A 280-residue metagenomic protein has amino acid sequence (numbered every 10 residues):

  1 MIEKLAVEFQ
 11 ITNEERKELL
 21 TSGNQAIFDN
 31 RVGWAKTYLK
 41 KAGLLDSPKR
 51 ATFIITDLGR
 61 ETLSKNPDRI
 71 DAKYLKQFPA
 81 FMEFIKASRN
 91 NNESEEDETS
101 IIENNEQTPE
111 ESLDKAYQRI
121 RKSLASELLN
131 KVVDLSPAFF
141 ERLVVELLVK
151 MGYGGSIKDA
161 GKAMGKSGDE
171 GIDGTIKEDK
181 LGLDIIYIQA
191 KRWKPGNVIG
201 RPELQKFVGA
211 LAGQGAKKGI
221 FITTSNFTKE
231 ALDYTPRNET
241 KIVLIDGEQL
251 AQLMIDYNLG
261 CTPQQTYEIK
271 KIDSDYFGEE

Functional and structural regions predicted by a protein language model:
M1-I2: A short acidic, leucine-rich amphipathic alpha-helix
A6-V32: Short, positively charged loop/turn segments that connect secondary-structure elements
Q25, D29, T52, P137-E141: Alpha-helix N-cap/helix-initiation sites
K36-T37: Short, hydrophobic-biased segments on the C-terminal half of alpha helices that form "recognition helices"
K40-R50: A short, conserved structural fragment
I55-E280: Mixed-charge (Asp/Glu-Lys/Arg
